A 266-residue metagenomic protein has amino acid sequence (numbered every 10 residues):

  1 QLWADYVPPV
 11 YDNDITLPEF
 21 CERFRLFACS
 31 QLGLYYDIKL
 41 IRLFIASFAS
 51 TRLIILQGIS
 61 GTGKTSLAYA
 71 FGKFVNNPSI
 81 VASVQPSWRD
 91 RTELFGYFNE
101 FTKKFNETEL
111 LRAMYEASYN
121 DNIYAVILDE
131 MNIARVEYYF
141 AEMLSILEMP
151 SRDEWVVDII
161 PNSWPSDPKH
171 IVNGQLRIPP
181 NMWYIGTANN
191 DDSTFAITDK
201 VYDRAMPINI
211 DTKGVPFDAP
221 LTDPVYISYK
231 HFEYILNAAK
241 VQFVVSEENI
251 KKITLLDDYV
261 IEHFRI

Functional and structural regions predicted by a protein language model:
Q1-Y234: AAA+ P-loop NTPase catalytic core and its hallmark functional loops
N181, D218-I266: Conserved AAA+ ATPase small/helical "lid" subdomain
